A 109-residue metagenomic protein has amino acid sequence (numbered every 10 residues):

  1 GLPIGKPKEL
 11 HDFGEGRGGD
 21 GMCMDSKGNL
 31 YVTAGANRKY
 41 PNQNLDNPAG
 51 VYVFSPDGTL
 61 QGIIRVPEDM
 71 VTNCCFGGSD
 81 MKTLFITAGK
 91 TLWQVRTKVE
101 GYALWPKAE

Functional and structural regions predicted by a protein language model:
G1-G14, Y52-P67: Blade-edge beta-strand/turn elements of extracellular beta-propeller and related beta-sheet repeat scaffolds
E9, F13-A34, P67-I86: Beta-rich, blade/repeat-based domains predominating in secreted/periplasmic proteins but also intracellular
G16, A36-N37, K98-G101: Active-site/binding-pocket entry motifs
N37-Y40, T91-W93: Short glycine/acidic-enriched loop and turn motifs that connect beta-strands
K39-P48: Short, solvent-exposed loop/turn segments at conserved positions within beta-propeller repeat blades
G50-Y52, T91: A short loop-to-beta-strand structural motif that recurs across blades of beta-propeller domains
V71-E109: Blade-level signature of beta-propeller repeat domains, shared across WD40, Kelch, NHL, RCC1 and BNR/Asp-box propellers
